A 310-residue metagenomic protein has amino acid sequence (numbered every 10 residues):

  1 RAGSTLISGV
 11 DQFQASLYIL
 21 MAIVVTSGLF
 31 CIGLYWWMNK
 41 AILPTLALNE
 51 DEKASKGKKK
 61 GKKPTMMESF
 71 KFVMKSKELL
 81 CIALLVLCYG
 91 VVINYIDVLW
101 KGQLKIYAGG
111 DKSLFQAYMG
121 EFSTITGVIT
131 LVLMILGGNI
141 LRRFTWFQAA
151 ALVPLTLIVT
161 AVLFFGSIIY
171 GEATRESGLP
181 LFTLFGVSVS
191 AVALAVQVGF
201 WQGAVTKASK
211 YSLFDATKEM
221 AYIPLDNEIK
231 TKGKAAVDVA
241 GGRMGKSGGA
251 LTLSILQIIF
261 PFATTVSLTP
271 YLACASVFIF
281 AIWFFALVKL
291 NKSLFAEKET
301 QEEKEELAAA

Functional and structural regions predicted by a protein language model:
R1-S8, K63-F72, K77, C81 (+2 more regions): Substrate-agnostic recognition of the 12-TM MFS/MFS-like secondary transporter fold
R1-T26, F144-A151, S190-A191, I255-A281: A membrane-interface helix-boundary motif in multi-pass transporters
R1-V86, V91, Q103-D111, V277-A310: Intracellular loop-helix junctions on the cytosolic face of multi-pass helical membrane proteins
I19-G33, L84, C88, I125 (+8 more regions): Lipid-exposed faces of alpha-helical membrane segments in multi-pass integral membrane proteins
N39-K40, S167-E172, P261, L290-K292: Short helix-capping/hinge motifs at transmembrane helix termini and TM-loop junctions
L155-V192: C-terminal ends and interior cores of transmembrane alpha-helices in multi-pass membrane transporters/permeases
I169-L184, K207, E297, Q301-A310: C-terminal structured domains
